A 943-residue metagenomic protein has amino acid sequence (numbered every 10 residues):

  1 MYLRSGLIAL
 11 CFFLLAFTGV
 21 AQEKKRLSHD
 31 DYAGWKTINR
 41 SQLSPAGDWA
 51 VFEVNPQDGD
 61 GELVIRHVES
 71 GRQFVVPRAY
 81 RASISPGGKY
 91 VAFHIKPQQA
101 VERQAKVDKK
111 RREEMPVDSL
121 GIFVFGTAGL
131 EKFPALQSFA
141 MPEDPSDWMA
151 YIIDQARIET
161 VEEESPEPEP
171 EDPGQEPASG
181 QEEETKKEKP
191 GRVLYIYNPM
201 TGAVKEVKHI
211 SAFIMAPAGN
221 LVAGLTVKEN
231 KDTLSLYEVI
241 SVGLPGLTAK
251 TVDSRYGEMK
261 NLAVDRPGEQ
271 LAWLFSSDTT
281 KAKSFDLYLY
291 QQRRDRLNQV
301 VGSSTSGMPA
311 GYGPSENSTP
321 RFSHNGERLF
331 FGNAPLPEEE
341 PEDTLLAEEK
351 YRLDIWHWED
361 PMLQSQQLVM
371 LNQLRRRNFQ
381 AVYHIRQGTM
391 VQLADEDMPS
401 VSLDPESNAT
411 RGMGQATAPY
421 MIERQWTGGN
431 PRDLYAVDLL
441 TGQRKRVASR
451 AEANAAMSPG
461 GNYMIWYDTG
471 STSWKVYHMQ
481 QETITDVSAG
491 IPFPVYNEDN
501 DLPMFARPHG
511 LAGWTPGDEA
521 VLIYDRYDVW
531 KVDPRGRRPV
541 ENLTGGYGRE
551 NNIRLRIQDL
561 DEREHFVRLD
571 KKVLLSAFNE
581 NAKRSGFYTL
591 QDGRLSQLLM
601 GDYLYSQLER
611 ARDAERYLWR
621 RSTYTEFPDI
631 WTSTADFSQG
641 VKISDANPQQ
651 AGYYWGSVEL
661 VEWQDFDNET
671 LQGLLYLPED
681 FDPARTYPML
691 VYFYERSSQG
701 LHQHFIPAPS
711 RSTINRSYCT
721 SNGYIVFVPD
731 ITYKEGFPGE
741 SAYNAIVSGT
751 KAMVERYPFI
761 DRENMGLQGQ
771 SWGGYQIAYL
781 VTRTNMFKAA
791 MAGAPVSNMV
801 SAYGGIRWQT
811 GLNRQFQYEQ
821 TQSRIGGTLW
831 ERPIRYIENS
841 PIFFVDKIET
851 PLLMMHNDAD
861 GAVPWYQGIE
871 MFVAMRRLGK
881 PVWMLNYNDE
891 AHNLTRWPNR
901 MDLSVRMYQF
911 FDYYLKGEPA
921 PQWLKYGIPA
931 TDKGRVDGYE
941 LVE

Functional and structural regions predicted by a protein language model:
M1-E23, V796, G805, D858: Bacterial Sec-dependent N-terminal signal peptides
A21-Y617, S622-P628, T632-S633, P921 (+1 more regions): Beta-propeller folds
Q373, D561-R568, Y653-N668, R935: Surface beta-strand/loop "capping" patches
V391, M413, T485, W631 (+5 more regions): Hydrophobic/aromatic beta-strand patches that form the interior of the parallel beta-sheet core in alpha/beta enzyme
T417, F578, S622, Y692-R696 (+2 more regions): Glycine-rich His-Gly loop
M479-V495, G536-E550, G593, A635-Q639 (+9 more regions): Active/binding-pocket-proximal capping segment
G490-L502, F637-Q639, S644-N764, Q768-Q770 (+1 more regions): Cap/lid segment of the alpha/beta-hydrolase catalytic domain
F705-E943: Active-site-proximal cap/loop segments of hydrolase catalytic domains
